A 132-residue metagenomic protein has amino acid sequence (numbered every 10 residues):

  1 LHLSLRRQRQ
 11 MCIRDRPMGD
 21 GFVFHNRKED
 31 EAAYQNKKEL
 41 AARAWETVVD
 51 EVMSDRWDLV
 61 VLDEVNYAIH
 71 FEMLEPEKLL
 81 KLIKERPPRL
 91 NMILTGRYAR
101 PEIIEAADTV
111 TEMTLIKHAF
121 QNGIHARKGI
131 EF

Functional and structural regions predicted by a protein language model:
L1-I13: Single conserved hydrophobic/aromatic residue that forms the stacking wall/gate of nucleotide- or nucleobase-binding
R14-K28: Conserved Walker-type P-loop NTP-binding/catalytic site
R14-R16, I93, T111: Hydrophobic/aromatic beta-strand patches that form the interior of the parallel beta-sheet core in alpha/beta enzyme
R27-N91: Phosphate-binding/switch loop-helix module in NTP-utilizing enzymes
R89-A99: Short, flexible loop segments at boundaries between secondary-structure elements
R97-F132: Phosphate-binding/switch region of NTP-binding enzymes
